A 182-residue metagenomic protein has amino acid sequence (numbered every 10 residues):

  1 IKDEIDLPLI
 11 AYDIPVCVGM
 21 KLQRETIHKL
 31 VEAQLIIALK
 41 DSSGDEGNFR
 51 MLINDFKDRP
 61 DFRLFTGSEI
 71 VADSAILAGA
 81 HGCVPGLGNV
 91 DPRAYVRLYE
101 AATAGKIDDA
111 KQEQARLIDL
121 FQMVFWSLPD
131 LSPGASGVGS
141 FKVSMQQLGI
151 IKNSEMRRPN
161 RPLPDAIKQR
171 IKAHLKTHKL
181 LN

Functional and structural regions predicted by a protein language model:
K2-L7, C17-F121, F125: Catalytic alpha/beta core domains of metabolic enzymes, predominantly
A11-D13: Short, structured patches in soluble enzyme cores that scaffold and shape functional sites
P15, K29, N153-M156: Preference for short coil/turn "hinge" residues that link or interrupt alpha-helices
P15-M20, A38, L131, N160-P162: Short, small-residue-enriched loops and turns at beta-alpha junctions that line or gate enzyme active sites
D91-N182: C-terminal alpha-helical cap/extension of soluble enzyme domains
